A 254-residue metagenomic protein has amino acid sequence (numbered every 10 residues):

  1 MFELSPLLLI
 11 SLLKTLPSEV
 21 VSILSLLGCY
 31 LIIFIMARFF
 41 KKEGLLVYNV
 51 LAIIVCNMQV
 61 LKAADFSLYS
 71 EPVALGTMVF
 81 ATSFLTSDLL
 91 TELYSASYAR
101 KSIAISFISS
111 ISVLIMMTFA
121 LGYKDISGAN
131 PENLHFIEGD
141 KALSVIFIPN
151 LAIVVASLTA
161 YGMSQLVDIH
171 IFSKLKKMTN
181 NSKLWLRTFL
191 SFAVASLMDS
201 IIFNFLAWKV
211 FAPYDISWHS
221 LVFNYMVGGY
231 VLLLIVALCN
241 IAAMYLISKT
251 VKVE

Functional and structural regions predicted by a protein language model:
F2, L13-K14, S18, C29-Y30 (+4 more regions): Alpha-helical transmembrane segments and their cytosolic interface
F2-L90, Y94-S97: Hydrophobic transmembrane alpha-helices
Y48-V60, V79, S106-T118, F136 (+2 more regions): Small-residue-rich segments of transmembrane alpha-helices in multi-pass membrane proteins, especially helix faces
S97-I105, S182-F189: Membrane-interface alpha-helices at helix entry/exit sites of multi-pass transporters
K101-I103, F172-K174, F192, S200-K209: A structural feature that tracks compact, well-ordered secondary-structure segments with a strong bias toward
S109-P131, Y161, Q165: Transmembrane alpha-helix/helix-exit interface in multi-pass inner-membrane proteins
A120-A152: Membrane-interface interhelical connector segments
A142-F147, K177-S182, Y214-H219: Helix-boundary and loop/linker segments of multi-pass membrane transporters
